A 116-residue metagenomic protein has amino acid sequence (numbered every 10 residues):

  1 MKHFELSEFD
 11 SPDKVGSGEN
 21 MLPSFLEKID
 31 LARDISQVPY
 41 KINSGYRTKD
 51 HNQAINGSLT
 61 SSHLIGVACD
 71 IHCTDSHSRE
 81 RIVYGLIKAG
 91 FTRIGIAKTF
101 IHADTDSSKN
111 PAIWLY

Functional and structural regions predicted by a protein language model:
M1-I35, I96, S107, L115-Y116: Extracytoplasmic cell-surface/polysaccharide-interacting catalytic and binding patches
K2, H51, T60: Glycine-rich, flexible loop/turn motifs
L26-N56: Extended, low-complexity, intrinsically disordered C-terminal regulatory tails of eukaryotic serine/threonine kinases
I35-Q37, L64-A68: Short connector loops at helix/strand junctions that flank enzyme active sites, especially segments positioning acidic
Y40, C69, I101: A broad, low-specificity signal marking well-ordered, structured residues that form hydrophobic/aromatic
S44-Y46, I71, T105: A cross-domain feature marking catalytic cores of carbohydrate-active enzymes and several ubiquitous metabolic/repair
T60, I65, C73-Y116: Catalytic cores and adjacent binding grooves of peptidoglycan-active enzymes
